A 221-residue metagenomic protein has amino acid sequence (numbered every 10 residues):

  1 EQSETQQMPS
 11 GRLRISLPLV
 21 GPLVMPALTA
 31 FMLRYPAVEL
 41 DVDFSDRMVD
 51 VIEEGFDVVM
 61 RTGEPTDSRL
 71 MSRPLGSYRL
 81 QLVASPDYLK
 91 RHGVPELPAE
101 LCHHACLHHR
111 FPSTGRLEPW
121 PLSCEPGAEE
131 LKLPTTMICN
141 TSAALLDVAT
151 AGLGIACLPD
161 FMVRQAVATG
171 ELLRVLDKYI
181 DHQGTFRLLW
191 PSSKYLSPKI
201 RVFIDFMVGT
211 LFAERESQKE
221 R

Functional and structural regions predicted by a protein language model:
E1-R14: Short helix-loop hinge/linker segments at domain boundaries
G11-M71, E220-R221: Central regulatory/effector-binding core of bacterial HTH transcription factors
A37, D160-Q165, T169, Y179-R221: C-terminal effector-binding regulatory domain of bacterial HTH transcription factors
L40-F44, H108, E130-T141: Short beta-strand-to-loop elements that line the ligand-binding cleft of bilobed periplasmic-binding protein-like
V58-R61, G154-L158: Paired acidic/hydrophobic, glycine-rich loop segments that form the ligand-binding mouth/hinge of periplasmic-binding
R69-F111, E125: Flexible hinge/capping segments at coil-to-helix
S72-L75, T169-D181: Short beta-strand->loop
L101, D147-G152, V167, L188: Hydrophobic residues within well-ordered alpha-helices
